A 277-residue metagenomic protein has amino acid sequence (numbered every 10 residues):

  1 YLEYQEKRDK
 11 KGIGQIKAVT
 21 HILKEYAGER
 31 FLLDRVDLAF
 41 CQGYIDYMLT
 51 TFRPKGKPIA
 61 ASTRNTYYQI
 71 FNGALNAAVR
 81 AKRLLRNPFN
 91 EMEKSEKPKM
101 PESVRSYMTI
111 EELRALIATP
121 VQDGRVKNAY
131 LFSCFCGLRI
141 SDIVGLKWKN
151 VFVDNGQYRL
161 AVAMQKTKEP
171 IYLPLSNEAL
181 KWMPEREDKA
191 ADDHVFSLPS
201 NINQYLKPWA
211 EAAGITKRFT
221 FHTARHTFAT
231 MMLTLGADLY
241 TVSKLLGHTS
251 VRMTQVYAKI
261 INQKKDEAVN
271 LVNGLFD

Functional and structural regions predicted by a protein language model:
Y1-T20: Short, aromatic/basic-rich helix-turn unit that serves as a nucleic-acid recognition element
V36, T66, P199, T216-G236: Short basic/aromatic active-site micro-motif
P58-A61, N65-Q69, R80, L84-I140 (+3 more regions): Basic, Lys/Arg- and aromatic-enriched nucleic-acid-binding interface segment
E91-K94, C136, G145-P184: Conserved tyrosine-mediated DNA breakage-rejoining catalytic core shared by Y-recombinases
Y107, M164-K168, L246-L271: Catalytic-site neighborhood detector that most strongly recognizes the C-terminal catalytic loop/helix of tyrosine
A115, I171-N177, K181, E185 (+2 more regions): DNA/chromatin major-groove-contacting recognition/catalytic segments
L131, F135, S141-D142, P208 (+2 more regions): C-terminal catalytic core of tyrosine-transesterase DNA break-rejoin enzymes
P174-T216: Active-site/catalytic core of tyrosine-dependent DNA strand-transfer enzymes
